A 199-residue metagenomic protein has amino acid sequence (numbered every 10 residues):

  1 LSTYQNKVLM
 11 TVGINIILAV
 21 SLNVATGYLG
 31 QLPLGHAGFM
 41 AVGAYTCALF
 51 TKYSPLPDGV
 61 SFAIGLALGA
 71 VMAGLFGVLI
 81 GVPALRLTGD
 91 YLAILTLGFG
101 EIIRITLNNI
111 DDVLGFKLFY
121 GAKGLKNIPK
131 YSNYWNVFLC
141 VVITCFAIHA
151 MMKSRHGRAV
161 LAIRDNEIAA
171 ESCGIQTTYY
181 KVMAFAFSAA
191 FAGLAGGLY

Functional and structural regions predicted by a protein language model:
L1-Y199: Transmembrane alpha-helices and adjacent helix-loop boundaries
